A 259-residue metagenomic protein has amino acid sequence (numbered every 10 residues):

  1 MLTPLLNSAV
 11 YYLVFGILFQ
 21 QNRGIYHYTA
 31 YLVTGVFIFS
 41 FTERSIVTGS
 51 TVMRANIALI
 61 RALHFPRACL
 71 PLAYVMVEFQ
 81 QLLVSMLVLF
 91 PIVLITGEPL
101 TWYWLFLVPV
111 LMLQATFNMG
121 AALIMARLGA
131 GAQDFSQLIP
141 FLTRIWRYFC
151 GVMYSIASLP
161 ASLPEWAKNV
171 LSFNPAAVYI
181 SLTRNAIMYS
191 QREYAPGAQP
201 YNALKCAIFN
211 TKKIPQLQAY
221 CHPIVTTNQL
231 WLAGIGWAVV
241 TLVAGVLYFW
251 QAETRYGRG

Functional and structural regions predicted by a protein language model:
M1-G259: Hydrophobic transmembrane alpha-helices and immediately adjacent juxtamembrane helices of multi-pass inner-membrane
